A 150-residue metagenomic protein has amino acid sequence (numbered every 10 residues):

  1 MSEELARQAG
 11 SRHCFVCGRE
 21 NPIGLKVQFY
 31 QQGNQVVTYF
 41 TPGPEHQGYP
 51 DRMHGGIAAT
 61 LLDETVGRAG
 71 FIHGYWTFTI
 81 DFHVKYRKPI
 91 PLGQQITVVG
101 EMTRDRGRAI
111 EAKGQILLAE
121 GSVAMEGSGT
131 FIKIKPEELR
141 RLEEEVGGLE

Functional and structural regions predicted by a protein language model:
M1-A6, P91-L92, T103-E150: HotDog/MaoC-like acyl-thioester-processing domains
M1-P44, G147-E150: Non-catalytic linker/capping segments at the edges of enzyme domains
L25, V36, F78-I80, I96 (+2 more regions): Hydrophobic core residues within well-ordered beta-strands of beta-rich domains
Y30-Q32, E101-D105: Short beta-strand micro-motifs enriched in acidic
G33-Q35, R52-T77: Active-site helix/loop of acyl-thioester processing domains in fatty-acid/polyketide metabolism, spanning hotdog-fold
T38, F82-Y86, G100, G114 (+1 more regions): A structural signal for short, well-ordered beta-strand segments
P42-G56: Short histidine-centered catalytic/ligand-binding loop motif
E64-T97, M102: Hydrophobic beta-strand-centered segment that forms part of the acyl-chain substrate-binding groove
